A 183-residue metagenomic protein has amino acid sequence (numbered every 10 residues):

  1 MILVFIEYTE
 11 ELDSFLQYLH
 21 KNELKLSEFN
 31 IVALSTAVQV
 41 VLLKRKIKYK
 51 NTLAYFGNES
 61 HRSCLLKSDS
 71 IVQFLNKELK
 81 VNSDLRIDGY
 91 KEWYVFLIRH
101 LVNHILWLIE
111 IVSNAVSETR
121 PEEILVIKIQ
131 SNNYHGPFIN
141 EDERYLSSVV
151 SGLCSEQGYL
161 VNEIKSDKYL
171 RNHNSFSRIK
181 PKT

Functional and structural regions predicted by a protein language model:
M1-T183: Catalytic-core helical/loop segments in enzymes performing group transfer/polymerization on anionic/lipid-linked
